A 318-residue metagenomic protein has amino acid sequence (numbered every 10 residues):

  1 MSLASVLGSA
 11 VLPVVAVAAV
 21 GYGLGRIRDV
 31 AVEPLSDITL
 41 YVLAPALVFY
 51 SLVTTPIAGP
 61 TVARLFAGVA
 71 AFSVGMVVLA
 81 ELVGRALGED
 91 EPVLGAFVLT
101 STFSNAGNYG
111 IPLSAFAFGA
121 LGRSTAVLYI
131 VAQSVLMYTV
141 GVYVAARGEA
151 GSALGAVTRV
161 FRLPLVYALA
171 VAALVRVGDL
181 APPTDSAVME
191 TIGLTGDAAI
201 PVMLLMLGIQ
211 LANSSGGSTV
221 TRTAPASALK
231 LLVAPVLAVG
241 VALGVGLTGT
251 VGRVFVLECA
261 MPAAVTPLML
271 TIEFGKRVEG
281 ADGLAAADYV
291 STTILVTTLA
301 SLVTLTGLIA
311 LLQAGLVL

Functional and structural regions predicted by a protein language model:
M1-L318: Alpha-helical transmembrane segments of multi-pass small-molecule/ion transporters
